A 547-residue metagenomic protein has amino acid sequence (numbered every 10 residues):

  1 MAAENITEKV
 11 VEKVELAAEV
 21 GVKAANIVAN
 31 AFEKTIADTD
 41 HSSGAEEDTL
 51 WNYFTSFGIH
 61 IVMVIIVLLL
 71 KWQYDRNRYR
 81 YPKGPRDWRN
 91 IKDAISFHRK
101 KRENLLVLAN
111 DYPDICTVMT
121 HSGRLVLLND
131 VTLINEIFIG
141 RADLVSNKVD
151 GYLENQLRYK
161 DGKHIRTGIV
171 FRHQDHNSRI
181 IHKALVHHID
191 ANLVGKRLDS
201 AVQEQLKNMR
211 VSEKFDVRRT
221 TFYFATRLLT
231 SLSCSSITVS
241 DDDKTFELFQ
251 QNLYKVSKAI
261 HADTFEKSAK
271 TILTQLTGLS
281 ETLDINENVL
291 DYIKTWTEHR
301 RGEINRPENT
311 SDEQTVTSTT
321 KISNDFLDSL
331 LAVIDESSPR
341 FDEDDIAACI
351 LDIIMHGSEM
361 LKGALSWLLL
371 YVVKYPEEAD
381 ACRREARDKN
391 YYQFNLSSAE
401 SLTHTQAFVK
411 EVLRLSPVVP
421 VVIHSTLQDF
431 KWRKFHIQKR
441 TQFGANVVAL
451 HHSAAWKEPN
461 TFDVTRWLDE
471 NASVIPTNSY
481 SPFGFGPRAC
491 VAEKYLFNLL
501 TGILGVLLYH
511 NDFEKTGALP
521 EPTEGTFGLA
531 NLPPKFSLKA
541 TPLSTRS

Functional and structural regions predicted by a protein language model:
E46-D161, Q203-E204, V421, K439 (+1 more regions): N-terminal membrane-proximal hinge/A-helix region immediately C-terminal to the signal-anchor transmembrane segment
P85-E103, R124, Y152-C234, F246-H299 (+5 more regions): Cytochrome P450 catalytic-domain helical core, especially the substrate-recognition surface and oxygen-activation
D93-P113, D291, Y392-R433: Conserved cytochrome P450 K-helix E-x-x-R motif and the immediately C-terminal K′/meander segment
D190-A191, I285-L365, L402: Conserved cytochrome P450 catalytic core segment spanning the I/J/K helices
M360-E378, R383-E385, E493-Y509: Cytochrome P450 catalytic-core helices
A445-N471: Conserved cytochrome P450 K-helix/beta-meander segment immediately N-terminal to the heme-binding cysteine loop
E470-L500, T523-F527: Cytochrome P450 heme-thiolate "Cys pocket" and heme-binding signature region
E493-N531, L538: Cytochrome P450 heme-binding "Cys pocket" and the immediately downstream C-terminal segment
